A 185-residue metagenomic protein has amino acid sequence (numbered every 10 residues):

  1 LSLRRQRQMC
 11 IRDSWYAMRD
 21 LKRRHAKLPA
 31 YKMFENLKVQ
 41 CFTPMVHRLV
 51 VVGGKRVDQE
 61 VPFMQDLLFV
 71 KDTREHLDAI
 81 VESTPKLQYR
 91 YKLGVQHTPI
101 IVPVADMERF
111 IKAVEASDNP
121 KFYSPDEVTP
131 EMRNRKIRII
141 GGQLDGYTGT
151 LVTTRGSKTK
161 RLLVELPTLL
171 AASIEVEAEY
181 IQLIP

Functional and structural regions predicted by a protein language model:
L1-I11: Single conserved hydrophobic/aromatic residue that forms the stacking wall/gate of nucleotide- or nucleobase-binding
R12-D72: N-terminal structural module
Q65-P103: Ordered, amphipathic secondary-structure segments that act as subunit-interaction surfaces in large macromolecular
L93-R133: Mixed-charge, Lys/Arg-rich low-complexity intrinsically disordered regions
I140-G142: Short, surface-exposed secondary-structure boundary micro-motifs
D145-T154: Short beta-strand-centered aromatic/proline hotspots
K158-V164: Short aromatic-glycine-enriched beta-strand elements
L163, L170-I181: A short macromolecule-binding patch
